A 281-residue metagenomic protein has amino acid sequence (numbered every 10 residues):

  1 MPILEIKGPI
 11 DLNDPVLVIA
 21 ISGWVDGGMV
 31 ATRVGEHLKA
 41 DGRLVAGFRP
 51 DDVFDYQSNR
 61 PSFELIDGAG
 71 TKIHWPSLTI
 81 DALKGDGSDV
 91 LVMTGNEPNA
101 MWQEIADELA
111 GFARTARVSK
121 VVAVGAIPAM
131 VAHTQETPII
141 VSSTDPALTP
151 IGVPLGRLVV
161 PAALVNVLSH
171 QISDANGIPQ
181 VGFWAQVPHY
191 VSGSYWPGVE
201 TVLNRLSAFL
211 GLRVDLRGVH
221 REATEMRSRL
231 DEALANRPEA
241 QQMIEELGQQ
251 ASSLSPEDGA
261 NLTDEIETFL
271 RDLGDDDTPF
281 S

Functional and structural regions predicted by a protein language model:
M1-G95: N-terminal short beta-loop-beta anion/metal-coordinating cradle
L12-V16, G87-V90, A116-S119, T134-E136 (+1 more regions): Short coil/turn connectors at secondary-structure junctions
I21-V25, M93-W102, I151-V159, H189-G193: Flexible, glycine/proline-enriched loop segments at strand-loop-helix junctions that form or flank small-ligand binding
A46, L91-M93, V122, P179-W184: Hydrophobic/aromatic beta-strand patches that form the interior of the parallel beta-sheet core in alpha/beta enzyme
P50, A126-I127, P188: Short, ordered loop/turn segments at secondary-structure junctions
S88, N96-A147: Internal, conserved structured core segments that host functional sites
M130-R213: Catalytic cores of processing enzymes, dominated by hydrolases/peptidases, characterized by acidic/His-rich
V191-S281: A conserved C-terminal secondary-structure "cap"
